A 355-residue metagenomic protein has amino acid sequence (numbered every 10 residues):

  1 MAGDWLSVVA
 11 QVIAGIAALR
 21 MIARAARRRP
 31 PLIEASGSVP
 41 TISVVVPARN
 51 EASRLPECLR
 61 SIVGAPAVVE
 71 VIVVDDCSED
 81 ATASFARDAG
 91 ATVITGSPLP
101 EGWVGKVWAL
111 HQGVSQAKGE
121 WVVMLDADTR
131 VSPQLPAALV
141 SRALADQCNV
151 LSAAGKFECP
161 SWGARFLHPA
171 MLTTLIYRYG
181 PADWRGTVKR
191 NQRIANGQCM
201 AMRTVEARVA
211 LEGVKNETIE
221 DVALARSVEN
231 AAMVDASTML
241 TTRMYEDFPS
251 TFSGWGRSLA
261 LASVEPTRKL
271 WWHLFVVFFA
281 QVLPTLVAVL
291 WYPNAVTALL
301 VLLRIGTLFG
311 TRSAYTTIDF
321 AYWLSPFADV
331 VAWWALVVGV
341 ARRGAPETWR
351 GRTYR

Functional and structural regions predicted by a protein language model:
A10-G15, A25, T95-G113, R142-V209 (+3 more regions): Long helical/loop segments within the catalytic core of UDP-sugar-dependent glycosyltransferases, especially the large
P40-S43, E70: Cell-envelope/extracellular polymer assembly enzymes that use nucleotide-activated donors
S53-E57, D80-D88: Acidic helix N-cap motif at the loop->helix transition within catalytic regions of sugar-transfer enzymes
R60-V69: Short, acidic, metal-binding catalytic loop of nucleotide-sugar glycosyltransferases
D75-S84, S97-P98: A conserved acidic beta->alpha catalytic loop
A81, A127-R142: Acidic donor-binding/catalytic loop of UDP-sugar-dependent glycosyltransferases, especially processive GT2
A143, S152, K156-L175, R208 (+2 more regions): Catalytic donor/gating beta->alpha subdomain of glycosyltransferases that bind UDP-sugars
H273, V277-P346: Membrane-embedded multi-pass helical conduit in multi-pass membrane proteins, especially envelope-biosynthetic
